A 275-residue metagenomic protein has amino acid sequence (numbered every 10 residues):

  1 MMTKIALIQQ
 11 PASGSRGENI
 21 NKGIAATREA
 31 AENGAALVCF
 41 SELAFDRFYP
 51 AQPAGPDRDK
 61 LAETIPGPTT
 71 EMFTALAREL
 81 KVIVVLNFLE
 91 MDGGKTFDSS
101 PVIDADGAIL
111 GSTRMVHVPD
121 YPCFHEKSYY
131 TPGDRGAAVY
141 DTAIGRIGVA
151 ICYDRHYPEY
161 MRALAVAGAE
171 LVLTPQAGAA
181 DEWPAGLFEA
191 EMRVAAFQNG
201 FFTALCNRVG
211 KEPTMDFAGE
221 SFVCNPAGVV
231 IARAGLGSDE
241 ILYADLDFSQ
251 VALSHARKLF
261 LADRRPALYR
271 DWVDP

Functional and structural regions predicted by a protein language model:
M1-A6: Extreme N-terminal starter segment of soluble prokaryotic enzymes
Q9-S15: Short polar catalytic/cofactor-binding loops
R16, A25-D106, S112, G178-V194 (+1 more regions): Cys-nucleophile CN-hydrolase/nitrilase-fold catalytic domain and related Cys-dependent amidase chemistry that acts on
A62-V85, R146, R155-I241: CN hydrolase (nitrilase-like) catalytic-core segments centered on the catalytic cysteine and neighboring Lys/Glu
L86-F88, S99-V102, A138, S221-V223 (+1 more regions): Short beta-strand scaffold segments in enzyme catalytic cores
M91-E170, A180-V194, R257-F260: Active-site catalytic loop in hydrolytic enzyme cores
S99, S112-R114, T174, R233 (+1 more regions): Residue-level detector of high-confidence beta-strand sites
S249-P275: A short C-terminal boundary segment appended to hydrolase-like catalytic domains
